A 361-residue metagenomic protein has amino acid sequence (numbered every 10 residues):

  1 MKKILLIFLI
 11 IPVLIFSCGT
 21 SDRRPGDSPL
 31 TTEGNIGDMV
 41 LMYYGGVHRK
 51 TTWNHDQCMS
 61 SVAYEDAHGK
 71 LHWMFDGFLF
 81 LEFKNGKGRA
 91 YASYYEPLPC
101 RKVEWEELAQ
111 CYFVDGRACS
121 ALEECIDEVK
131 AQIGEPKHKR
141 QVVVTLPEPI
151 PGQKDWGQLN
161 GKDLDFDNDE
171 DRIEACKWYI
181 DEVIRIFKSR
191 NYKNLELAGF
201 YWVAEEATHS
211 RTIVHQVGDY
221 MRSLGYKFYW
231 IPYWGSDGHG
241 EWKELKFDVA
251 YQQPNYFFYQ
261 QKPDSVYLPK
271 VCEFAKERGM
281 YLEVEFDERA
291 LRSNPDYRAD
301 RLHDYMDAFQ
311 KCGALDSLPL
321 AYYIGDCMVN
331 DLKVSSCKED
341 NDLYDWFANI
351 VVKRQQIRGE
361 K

Functional and structural regions predicted by a protein language model:
I7-I15: Bacterial N-terminal signal peptides
C18-G19: N-terminal Sec signal peptide cleavage junction
G26-E174: N-terminal catalytic cores of secreted or lumenal carbohydrate-active enzymes
G37-M42, H72-F80, K139-T145, L195-Y201 (+4 more regions): Structural preference for beta-strand elements that scaffold enzyme active sites
T52-E65, P97-A131, K162-I186, S210-D219 (+3 more regions): Well-ordered, non-membrane alpha-helical segments in soluble/globular domains
H138-Q153, D163-I180, L197-A207, G218-H239 (+1 more regions): Aromatic-lined carbohydrate-recognition surfaces of secreted/lumenal glycan-active proteins
Y179, G218, L224-L268, R301-L302: Extracellular glycoside hydrolase catalytic/binding regions
V249-P263, Y267-K361: Substrate-binding cleft of secreted/luminal carbohydrate-active enzymes
